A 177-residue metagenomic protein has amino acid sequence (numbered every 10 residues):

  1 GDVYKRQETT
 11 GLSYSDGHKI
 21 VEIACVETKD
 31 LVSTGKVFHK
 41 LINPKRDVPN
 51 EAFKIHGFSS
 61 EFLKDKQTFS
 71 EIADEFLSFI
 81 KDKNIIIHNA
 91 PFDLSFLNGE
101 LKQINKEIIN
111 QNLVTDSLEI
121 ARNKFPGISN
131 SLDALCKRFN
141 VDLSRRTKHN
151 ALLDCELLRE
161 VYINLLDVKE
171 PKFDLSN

Functional and structural regions predicted by a protein language model:
G1-Y4: Short, small-residue-biased leader/transition segments that mark boundaries at the very start of proteins
E8, I72, A151-D154: Helical mechanochemical/support elements of P-loop NTPase systems and associated helical scaffolds
E8-D16: Short acidic, Gly/Ser-rich segments with clustered Asp/Glu that frequently serve as metal-coordination loops in enzyme
D16-V21, E27-H56, S78-N177: Metal-dependent phosphoesterase core characteristic of DEDDh/y 3'-5' exonuclease domains
I55-K64: Short, structured active-site "lid" loops
K64-A73: Glycine-rich, highly charged phosphate/nucleotide-binding loops
